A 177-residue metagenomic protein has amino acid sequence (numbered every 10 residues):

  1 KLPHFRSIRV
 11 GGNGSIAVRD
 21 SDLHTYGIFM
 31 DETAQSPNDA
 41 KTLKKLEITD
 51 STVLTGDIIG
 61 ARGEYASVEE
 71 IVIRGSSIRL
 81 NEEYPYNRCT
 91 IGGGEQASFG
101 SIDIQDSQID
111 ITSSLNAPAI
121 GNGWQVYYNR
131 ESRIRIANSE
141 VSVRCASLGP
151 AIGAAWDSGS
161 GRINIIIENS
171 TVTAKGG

Functional and structural regions predicted by a protein language model:
K1-L115, I120-C145, I152-G176: Surface-exposed loop/turn motifs in large extracellular/passenger domains
